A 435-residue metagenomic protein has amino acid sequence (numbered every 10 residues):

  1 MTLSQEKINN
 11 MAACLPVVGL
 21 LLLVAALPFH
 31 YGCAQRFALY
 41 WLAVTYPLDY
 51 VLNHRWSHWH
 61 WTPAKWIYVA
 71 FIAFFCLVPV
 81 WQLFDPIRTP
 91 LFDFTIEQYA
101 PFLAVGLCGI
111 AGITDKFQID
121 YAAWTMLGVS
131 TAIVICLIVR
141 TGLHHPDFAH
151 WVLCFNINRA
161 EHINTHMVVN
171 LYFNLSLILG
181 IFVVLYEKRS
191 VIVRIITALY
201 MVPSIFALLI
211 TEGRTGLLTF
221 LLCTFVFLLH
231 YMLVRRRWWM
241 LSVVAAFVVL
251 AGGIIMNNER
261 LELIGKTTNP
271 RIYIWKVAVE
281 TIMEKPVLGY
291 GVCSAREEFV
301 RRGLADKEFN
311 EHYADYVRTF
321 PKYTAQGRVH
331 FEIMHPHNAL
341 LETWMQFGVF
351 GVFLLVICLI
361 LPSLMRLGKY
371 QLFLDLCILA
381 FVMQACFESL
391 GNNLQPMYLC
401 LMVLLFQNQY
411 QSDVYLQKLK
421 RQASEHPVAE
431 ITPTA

Functional and structural regions predicted by a protein language model:
M1-P90, F117-D120, W124, E187-I195 (+1 more regions): Transmembrane signal-anchor hairpin modules in multi-pass inner-membrane enzymes, especially those that act on
L21-P28, T197-E212, A380-C386: Membrane-interface alpha helices of multi-pass inner-membrane proteins
W41-Y46, L355, L374-C386, L390-E430 (+1 more regions): Transmembrane alpha-helices of multi-pass inner-membrane enzymes
W66-A73, R88-G112, A123-S130, V134 (+2 more regions): Aromatic-anchored transmembrane helix interface
D120-V152, I163-M232, G252-M256, M402 (+1 more regions): Alpha-helical transmembrane segments of multi-pass inner-membrane proteins
F206, T211, Y231-N269, W275-E284 (+2 more regions): A membrane-periplasm/extracellular boundary helix in multi-pass inner-membrane enzymes that assemble envelope glycans
W238, Q346-L379: Hydrophobic transmembrane alpha-helices and their immediate junctions
S294-A339, T343-M345: Interfacial juxtamembrane loops and adjacent helix segments that form the catalytic/substrate-binding surfaces
